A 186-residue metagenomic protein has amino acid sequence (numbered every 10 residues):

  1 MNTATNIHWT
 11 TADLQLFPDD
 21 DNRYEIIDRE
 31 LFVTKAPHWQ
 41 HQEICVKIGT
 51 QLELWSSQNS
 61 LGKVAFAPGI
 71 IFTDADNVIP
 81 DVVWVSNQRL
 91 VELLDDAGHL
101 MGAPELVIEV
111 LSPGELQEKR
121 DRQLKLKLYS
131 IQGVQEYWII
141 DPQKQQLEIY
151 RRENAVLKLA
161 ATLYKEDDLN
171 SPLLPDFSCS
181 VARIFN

Functional and structural regions predicted by a protein language model:
M1-N186: Gly/Pro/Ser/Thr-rich low-complexity, intrinsically disordered segments predominantly at protein N-termini
